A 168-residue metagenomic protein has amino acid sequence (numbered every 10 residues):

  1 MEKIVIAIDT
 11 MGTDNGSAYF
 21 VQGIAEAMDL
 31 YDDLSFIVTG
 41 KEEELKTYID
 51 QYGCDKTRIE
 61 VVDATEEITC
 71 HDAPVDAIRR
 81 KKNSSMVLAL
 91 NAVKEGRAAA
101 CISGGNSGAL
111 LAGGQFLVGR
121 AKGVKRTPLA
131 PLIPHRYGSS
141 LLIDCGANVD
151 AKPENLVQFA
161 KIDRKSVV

Functional and structural regions predicted by a protein language model:
M1-E44: N-terminal phosphate-binding or glycine-rich loops at protein starts, especially the Walker A/P-loop of NTPases
M1-I6, Y31-L34, D55-T57, E95-A99 (+3 more regions): Short coil/turn connectors at secondary-structure junctions
D9, V38-T39, E60-V62, S103-G105 (+2 more regions): Short beta-strand segments
T10, N15-G16, I68-N83, A112 (+1 more regions): Active-site-adjacent loop and "lid" segments of alpha/beta metabolic enzymes
T10-G16, M86, N91-Q115: Glycine/serine-rich anion-binding loops at beta->alpha junctions that coordinate negatively charged ligand groups
C54-A98: Phosphate/nucleotide-donor binding subsite
G113-G146: Short, acidic/small-residue loops that bind anionic groups at enzyme active sites
V167-V168: Conserved small/polar residues in nucleotide/adenosyl-binding loops
